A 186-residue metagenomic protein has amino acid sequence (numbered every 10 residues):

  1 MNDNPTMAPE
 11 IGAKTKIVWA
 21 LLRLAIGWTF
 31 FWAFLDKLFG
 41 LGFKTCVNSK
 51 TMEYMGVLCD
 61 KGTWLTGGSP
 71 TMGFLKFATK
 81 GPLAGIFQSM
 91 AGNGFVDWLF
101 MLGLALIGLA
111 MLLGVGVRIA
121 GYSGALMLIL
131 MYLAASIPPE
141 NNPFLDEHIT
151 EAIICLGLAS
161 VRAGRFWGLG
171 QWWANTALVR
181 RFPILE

Functional and structural regions predicted by a protein language model:
M1-L106, L113-E186: Extended, low-polarity transmembrane helix blocks
